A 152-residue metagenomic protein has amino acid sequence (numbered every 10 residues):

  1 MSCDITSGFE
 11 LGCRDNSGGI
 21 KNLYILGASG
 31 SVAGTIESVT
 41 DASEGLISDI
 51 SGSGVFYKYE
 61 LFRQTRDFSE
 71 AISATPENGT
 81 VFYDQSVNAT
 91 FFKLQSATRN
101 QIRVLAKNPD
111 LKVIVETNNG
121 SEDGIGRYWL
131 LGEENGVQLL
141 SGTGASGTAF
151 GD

Functional and structural regions predicted by a protein language model:
S2, Q64-S141, D152: Extracellular/virion structural assembly segments
S2-I5, F9: Conserved small-residue motifs centered on glycine
D4, G19, D123-G124, A145: Alpha-helical structural elements
C13-S86, V137-G151: Solvent-exposed edge beta-strands and adjacent loop segments that serve as assembly or binding interfaces
